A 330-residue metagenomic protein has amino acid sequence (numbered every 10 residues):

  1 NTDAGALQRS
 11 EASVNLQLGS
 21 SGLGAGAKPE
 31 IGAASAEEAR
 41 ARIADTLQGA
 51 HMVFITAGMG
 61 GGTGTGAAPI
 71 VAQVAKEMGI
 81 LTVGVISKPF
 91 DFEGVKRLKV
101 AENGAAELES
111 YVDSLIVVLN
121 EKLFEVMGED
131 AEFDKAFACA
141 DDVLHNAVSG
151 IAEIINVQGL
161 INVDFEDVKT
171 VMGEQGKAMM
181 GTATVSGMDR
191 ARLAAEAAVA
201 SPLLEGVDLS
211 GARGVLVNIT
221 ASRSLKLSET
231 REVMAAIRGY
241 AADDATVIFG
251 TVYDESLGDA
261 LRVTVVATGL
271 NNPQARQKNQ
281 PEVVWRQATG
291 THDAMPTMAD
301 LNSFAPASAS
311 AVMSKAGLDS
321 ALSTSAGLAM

Functional and structural regions predicted by a protein language model:
N1-M330: Tubulin/FtsZ superfamily GTPase core signature
